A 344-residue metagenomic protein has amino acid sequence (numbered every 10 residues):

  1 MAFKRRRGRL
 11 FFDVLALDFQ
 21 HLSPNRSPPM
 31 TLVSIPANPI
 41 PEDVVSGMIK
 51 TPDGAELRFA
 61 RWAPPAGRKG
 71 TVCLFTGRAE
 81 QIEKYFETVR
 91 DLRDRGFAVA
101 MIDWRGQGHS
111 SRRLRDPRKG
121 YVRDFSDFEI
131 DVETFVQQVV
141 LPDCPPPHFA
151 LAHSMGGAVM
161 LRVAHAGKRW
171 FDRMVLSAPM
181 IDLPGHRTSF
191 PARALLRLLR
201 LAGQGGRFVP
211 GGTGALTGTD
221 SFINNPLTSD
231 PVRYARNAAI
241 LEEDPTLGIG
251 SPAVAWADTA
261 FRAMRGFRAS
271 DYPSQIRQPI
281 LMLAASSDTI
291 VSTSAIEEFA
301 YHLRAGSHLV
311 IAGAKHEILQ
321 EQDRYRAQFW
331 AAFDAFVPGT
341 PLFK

Functional and structural regions predicted by a protein language model:
H21, N25-K50, A55-P64: An N-terminal hydrophobic leader/cap segment in hydrolases
D91-R115: Conserved alpha/beta-hydrolase
G120-V140: Alpha/beta-hydrolase active-site loop
M160-G248: Alpha/beta-hydrolase-fold enzymes
I276, M282-A284: Short beta-strand/loop motif that positions the catalytic acidic residue of the alpha/beta-hydrolase fold
Q278, S292-A300: Short alpha-helix in the alpha/beta-hydrolase fold that links the catalytic acid
S287-V291: Acidic catalytic loop of the alpha/beta-hydrolase fold
A312-K344: Catalytic active-site module of serine/aspartate enzymes centered on a nucleophile-bearing elbow/loop
